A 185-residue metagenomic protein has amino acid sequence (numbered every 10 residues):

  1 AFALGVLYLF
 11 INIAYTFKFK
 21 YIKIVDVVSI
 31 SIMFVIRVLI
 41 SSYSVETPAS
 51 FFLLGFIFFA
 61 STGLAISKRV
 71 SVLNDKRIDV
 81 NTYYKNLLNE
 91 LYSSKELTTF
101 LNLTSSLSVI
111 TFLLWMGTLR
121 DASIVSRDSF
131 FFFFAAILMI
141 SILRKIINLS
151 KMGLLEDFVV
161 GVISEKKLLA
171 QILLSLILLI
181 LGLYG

Functional and structural regions predicted by a protein language model:
A1-S44: Intramembrane alpha-helical segments
F17, V35-G185: C-terminal membrane-associated helical module and adjoining short loops/tails
